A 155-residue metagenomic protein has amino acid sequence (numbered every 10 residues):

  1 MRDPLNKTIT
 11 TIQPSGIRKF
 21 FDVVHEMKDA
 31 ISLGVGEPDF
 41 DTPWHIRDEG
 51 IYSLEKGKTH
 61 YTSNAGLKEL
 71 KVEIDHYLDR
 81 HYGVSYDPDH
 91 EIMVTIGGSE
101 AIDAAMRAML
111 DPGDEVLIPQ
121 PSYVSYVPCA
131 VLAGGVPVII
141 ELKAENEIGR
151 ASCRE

Functional and structural regions predicted by a protein language model:
M1-I9: Generic N-terminal amphipathic, Lys/Arg-enriched alpha-helix
D3, I31-G34, I139-E141: Short beta-strands and strand-loop turn motifs
T8-G97, A104: N-terminal small-domain helix-loop-helix segment of the aminotransferase-like
K58-R154: Conserved core of the PLP fold type I
